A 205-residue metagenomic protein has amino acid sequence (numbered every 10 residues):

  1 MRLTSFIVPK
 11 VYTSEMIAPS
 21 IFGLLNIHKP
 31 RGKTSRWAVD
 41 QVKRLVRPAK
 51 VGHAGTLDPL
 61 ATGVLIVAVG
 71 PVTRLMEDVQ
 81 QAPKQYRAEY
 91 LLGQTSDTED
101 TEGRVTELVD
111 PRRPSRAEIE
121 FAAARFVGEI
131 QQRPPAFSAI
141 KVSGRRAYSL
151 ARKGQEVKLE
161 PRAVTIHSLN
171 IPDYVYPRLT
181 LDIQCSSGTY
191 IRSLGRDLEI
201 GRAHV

Functional and structural regions predicted by a protein language model:
L3-R202: Catalytic/RNA-binding core of pseudouridine synthases
